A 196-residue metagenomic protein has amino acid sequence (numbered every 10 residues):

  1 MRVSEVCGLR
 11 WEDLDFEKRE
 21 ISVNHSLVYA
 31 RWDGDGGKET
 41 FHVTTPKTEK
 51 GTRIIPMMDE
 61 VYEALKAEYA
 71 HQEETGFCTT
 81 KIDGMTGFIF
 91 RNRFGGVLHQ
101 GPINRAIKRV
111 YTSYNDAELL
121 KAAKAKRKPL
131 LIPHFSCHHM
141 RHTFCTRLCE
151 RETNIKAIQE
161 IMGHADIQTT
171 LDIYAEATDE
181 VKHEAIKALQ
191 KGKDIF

Functional and structural regions predicted by a protein language model:
M1-D33: Short, charged phosphate-coordinating catalytic segments
V3-W11, V97-Q100, H139, F144 (+3 more regions): Gram-positive cell-envelope targeting signals
G8, F16, D172, E176 (+1 more regions): Phosphate-coordinating loops and pocket residues in cytosolic domains that bind phosphorylated ligands
L9, E68-H71: Residue-level signal for well-ordered alpha-helical positions
K18, H25-T52, D59-V61, R93 (+2 more regions): C-terminal secondary-structure termini that scaffold catalytic or DNA-interacting sites
L27, T143, M162-K187: Catalytic-site neighborhood detector that most strongly recognizes the C-terminal catalytic loop/helix of tyrosine
I55, H71-T80, M85-V97, G101-E160 (+1 more regions): Short, basic (Lys/Arg/His-rich) helix/loop patches that form interaction surfaces in the mid-to-C-terminal regions
